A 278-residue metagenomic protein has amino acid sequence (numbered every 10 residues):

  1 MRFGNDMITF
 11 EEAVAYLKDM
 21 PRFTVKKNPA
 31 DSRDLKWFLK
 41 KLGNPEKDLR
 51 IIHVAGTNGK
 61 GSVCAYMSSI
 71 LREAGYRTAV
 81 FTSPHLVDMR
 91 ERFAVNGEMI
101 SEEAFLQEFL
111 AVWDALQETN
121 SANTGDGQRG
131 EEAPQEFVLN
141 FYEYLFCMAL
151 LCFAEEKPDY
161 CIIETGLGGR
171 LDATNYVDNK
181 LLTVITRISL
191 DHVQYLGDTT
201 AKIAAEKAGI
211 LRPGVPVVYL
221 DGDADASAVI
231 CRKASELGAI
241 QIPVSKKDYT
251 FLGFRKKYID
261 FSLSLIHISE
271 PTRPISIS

Functional and structural regions predicted by a protein language model:
M1-H53, V63-F81, H85-R90: Short, basic phosphate-binding NTP loop
N28-S32, K40, N44-K47, E73-D178 (+2 more regions): ATP-dependent carboxylate-amine ligase catalytic core
K60: Conserved lysine of the Walker
M67, A149, I230, I268: Aromatic/hydrophobic pocket-lining residues that form π-stacking "cages" and hydrophobic walls in ligand
N123-A133, K157-T165, K180-L265: Acidic, Mg2+-coordinating active-site environments of NTP-dependent enzymes
I266-S278: Single conserved hydrophobic/aromatic residue that forms the stacking wall/gate of nucleotide- or nucleobase-binding
